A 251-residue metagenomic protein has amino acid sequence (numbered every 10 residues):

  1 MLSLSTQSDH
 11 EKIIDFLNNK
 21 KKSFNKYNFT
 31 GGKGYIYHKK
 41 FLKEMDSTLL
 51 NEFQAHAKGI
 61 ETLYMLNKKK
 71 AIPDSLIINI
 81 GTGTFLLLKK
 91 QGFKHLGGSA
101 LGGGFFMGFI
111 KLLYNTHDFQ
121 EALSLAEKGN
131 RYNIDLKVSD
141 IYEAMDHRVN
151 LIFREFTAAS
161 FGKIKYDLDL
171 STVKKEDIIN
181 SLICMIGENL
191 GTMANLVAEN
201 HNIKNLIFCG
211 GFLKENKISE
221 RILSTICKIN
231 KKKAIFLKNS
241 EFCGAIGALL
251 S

Functional and structural regions predicted by a protein language model:
L2-T6, L17-E52, F85-H95: Short beta-strand-loop/turn "lid" adjacent to the catalytic site in phosphate-handling enzymes
S5, S47-A57, I78-I80, L96-L101 (+1 more regions): Active-site nucleophile and cofactor-binding loops and adjacent substrate-binding regions of central metabolic enzymes
Y27-Y37, L196-V197, H201-T225, E241: Glycine-rich phosphate-binding loops at beta-strand->alpha-helix junctions
N28-T30, L76-G83, L87, A100 (+2 more regions): Short beta-strand segments
T48-I77, G83-Q91, I246-S251: Conserved phosphate-binding catalytic cores of ATP/NTP-utilizing and phosphoryl-transfer enzymes
A57-M65, F106-K111, D118-F119, L123-S124 (+2 more regions): Glycine-rich phosphate-binding/hydrolytic loop that grips phosphoryl groups
Q91-D146: Glycine-rich phosphate-binding loop plus the immediately following alpha-helix
N150-N205, F212: Adenine-nucleotide phosphate-binding core of ATP-dependent small-molecule kinases
